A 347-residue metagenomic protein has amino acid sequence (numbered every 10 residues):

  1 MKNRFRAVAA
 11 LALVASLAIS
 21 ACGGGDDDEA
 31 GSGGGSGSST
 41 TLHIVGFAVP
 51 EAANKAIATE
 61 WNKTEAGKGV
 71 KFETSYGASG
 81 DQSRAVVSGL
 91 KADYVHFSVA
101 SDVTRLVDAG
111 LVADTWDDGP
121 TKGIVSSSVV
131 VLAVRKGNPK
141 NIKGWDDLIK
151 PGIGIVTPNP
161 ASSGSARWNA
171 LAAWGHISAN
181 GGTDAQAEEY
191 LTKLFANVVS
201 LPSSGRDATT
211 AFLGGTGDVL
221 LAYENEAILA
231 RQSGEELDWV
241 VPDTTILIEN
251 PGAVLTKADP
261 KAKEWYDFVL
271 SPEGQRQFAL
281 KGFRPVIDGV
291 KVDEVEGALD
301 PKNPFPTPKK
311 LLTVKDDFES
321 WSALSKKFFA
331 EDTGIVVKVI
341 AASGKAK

Functional and structural regions predicted by a protein language model:
M1-A9: Bacterial N-terminal signal peptides that target proteins for export
K2, G24-G25, D259-K347: Extracellular/periplasmic juxtamembrane helices and adjacent flexible linkers that interface with membrane partners
S16-A21: C-terminal motif of bacterial Sec signal peptides marking the signal peptidase cleavage site
E29-S162, P304, G344-K345: N-terminal segment of the mature folded domain
A52-T59, K63, R84, S88 (+9 more regions): Solvent-exposed, polar/charged alpha-helical surfaces in well-ordered, non-transmembrane soluble domains, broadly
T59-A66, I149-R206: Ligand-binding cleft/hinge of the Venus flytrap
G137-G144, S162, G175-T183, K257-A262: Short helix-loop capping/hinge motifs at secondary-structure junctions, enriched in acidic/polar residues
N180-T245, P251: Ligand-binding pocket segment of bilobal, Venus flytrap-like solute-binding proteins
